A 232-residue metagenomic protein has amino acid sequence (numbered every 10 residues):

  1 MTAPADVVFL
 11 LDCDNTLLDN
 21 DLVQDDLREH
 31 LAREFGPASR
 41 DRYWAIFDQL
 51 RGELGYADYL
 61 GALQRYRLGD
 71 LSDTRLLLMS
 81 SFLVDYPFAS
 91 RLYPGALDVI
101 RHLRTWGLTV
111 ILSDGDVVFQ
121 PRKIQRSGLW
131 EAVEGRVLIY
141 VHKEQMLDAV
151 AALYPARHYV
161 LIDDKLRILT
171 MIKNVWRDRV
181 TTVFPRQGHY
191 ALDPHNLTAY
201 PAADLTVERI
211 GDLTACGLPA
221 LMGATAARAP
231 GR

Functional and structural regions predicted by a protein language model:
M1-A45, L68: Active-site neighborhood of HAD-like aspartate-dependent phosphohydrolases
M1-P4, Q125-L161, K165-R232: Asp-based, Mg2+/Mn2+-dependent phosphohydrolase catalytic module
D12-C13, L112, I162, P185: Short hydrophobic segments within beta-strands
T16, V23, V117-V118, R167 (+1 more regions): Conserved Rossmann-like nucleotide-cofactor binding loop
V23, E34-R40, F47-V84, H102: A metal-dependent, Asp-based hydrolase signature
D25, E29, A57-L60, V117 (+1 more regions): Short, surface-exposed alpha-helical segments at coil->helix boundaries
L60-G61, S81-I111, E144, D148: Short, acidic loop-to-helix structural element flanking the phosphoryl-transfer center in phosphate-processing enzymes
L97-V110, D114-L138: Substrate-recognition/cap helix-loop segment adjacent to the acidic, metal-dependent catalytic center of Asp-based
